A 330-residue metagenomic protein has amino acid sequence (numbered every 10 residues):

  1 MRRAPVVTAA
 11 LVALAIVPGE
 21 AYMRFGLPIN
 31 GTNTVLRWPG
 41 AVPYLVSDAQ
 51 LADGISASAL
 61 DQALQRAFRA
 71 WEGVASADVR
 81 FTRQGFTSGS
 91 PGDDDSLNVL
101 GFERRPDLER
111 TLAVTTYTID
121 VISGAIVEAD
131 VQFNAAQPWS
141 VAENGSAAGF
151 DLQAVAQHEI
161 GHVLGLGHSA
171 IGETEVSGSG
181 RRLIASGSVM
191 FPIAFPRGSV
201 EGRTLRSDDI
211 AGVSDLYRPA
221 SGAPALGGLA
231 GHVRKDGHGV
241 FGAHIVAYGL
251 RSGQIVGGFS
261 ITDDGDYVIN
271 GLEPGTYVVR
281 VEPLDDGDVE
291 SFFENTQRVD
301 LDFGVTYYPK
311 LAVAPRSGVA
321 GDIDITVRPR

Functional and structural regions predicted by a protein language model:
T8-A15: Bacterial N-terminal signal peptides
V17-A21: Sec/Tat signal peptide C-region and signal peptidase I cleavage site
M23-L27, D61-L183, H244, Y248 (+4 more regions): Metzincin-family zinc-dependent endopeptidase catalytic domain
L27-Q65: Fold-level signature of zinc-dependent metallopeptidase catalytic domains
G202-G227, K235: Beta-strand-rich domain onsets/edges
G227-K235, G265, I325: A short, amphipathic beta-strand motif
H232-A243, Y248-R251, P315: Structural motif
L284-R330: Structured interaction patches on ligand/partner-binding surfaces of diverse proteins
